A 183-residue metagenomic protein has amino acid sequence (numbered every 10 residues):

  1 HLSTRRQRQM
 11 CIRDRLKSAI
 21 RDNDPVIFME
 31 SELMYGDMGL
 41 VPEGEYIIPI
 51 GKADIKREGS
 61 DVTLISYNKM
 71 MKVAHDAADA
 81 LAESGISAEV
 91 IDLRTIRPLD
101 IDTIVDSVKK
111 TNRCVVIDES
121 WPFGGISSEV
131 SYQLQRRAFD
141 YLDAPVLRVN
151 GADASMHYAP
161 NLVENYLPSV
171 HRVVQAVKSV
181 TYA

Functional and structural regions predicted by a protein language model:
H1-I12: Single conserved hydrophobic/aromatic residue that forms the stacking wall/gate of nucleotide- or nucleobase-binding
S18-D24: Basic phosphate/pyrophosphate-binding loop/patch that engages nucleotide-derived ligands
D24-P25, D61: Short, surface-exposed beta-edge/turn micro-motifs
E32-A183: Thiamine diphosphate
